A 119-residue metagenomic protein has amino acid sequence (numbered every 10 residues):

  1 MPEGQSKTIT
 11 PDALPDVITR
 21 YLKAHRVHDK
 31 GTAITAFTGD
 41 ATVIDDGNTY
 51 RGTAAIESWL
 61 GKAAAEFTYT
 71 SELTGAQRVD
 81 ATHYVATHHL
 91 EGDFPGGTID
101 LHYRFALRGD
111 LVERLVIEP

Functional and structural regions predicted by a protein language model:
M1-T8, E57-S58, K62-P119: A beta-strand edge to alpha-helix "cap/lid" segment located at domain peripheries
M1-V27, G31, T35: Short, low-complexity N-terminal intrinsically disordered segments enriched in polar/charged residues
K30-I34, G39-T74: A solvent-exposed, acidic/Ser-Thr-rich amphipathic alpha-helical stretch
